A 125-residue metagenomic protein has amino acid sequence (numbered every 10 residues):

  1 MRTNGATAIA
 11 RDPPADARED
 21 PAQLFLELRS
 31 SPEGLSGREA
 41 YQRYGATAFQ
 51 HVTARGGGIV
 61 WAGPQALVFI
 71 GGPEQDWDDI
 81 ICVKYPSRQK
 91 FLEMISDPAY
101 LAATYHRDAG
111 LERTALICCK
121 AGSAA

Functional and structural regions predicted by a protein language model:
M1-D78, P86, K90, K120-A125: Short S/T/G/P-rich N-terminal loop/turn motif that feeds into the first structured element of a domain
D79-I81, T114: Generic beta-strand structural signal
M94-A99: Short amphipathic alpha-helices in soluble, non-transmembrane regions that often serve as interface/regulatory elements
Y105-A125: Charge-dense polyanion-binding interfaces
